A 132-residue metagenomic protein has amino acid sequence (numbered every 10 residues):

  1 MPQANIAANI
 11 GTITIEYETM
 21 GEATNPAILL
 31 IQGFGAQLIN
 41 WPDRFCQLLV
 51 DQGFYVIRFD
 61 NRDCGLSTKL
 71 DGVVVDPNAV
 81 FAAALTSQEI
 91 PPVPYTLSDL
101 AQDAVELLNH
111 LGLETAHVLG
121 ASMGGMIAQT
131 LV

Functional and structural regions predicted by a protein language model:
M1-A7: A domain-start/cap signature at the N-terminus of enzymes
N9-S87: Conserved HGGG/HGGXW glycine-rich cap/lid loop of the alpha/beta-hydrolase fold
R44, D103, I127: Short Gly/charged-rich anion-binding patches and loops
L49, L131-V132: Aromatic pocket-lining residues of Rossmann-like dinucleotide-binding sites
R58, V118-L119: A structural signal for short, well-ordered beta-strand segments and their strand-loop junctions that often border
A84-A116: Conserved acidic catalytic loop of the alpha/beta-hydrolase fold
G120, G124, A128: Gly/Ala-rich beta-loop-alpha elbow adjacent to hydrolase catalytic centers
